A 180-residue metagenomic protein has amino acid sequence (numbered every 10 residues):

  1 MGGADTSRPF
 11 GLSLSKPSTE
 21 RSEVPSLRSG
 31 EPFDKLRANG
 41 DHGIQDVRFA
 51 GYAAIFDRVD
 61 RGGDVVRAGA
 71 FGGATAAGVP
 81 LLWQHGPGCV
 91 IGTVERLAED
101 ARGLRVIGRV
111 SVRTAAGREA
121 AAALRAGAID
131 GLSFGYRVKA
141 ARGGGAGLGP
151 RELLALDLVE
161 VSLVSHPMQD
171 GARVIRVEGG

Functional and structural regions predicted by a protein language model:
M1-A77: Polar/acidic, low-complexity leader/linker segments enriched in S/T/G and N/D
M1-P9, V66-F71, I91-R96, A120-L124 (+1 more regions): Intrinsically disordered, low-complexity boundary segments flanking structured domains
D46-A50, P80, E95-G180: Residue microenvironments linked to proteolytic maturation and disulfide-stabilized extracellular modules
A54-R58, Q84-P87, R137-K139: Short, flexible beta-strand-to-coil junctions
R61-S111: Short, well-structured hydrophobic secondary-structure segments
